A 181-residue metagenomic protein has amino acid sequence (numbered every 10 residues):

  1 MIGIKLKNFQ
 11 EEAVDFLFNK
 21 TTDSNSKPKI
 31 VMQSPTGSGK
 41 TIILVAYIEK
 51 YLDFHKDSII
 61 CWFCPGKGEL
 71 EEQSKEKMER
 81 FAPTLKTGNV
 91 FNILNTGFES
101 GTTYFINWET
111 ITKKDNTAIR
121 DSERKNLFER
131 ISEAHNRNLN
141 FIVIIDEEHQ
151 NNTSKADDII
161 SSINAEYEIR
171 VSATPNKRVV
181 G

Functional and structural regions predicted by a protein language model:
M1-Q33: Conserved pre-motif I regulatory segment
N25-S26, K56-D57, F98-S100, R137-L139 (+1 more regions): Short loop/turn elements that form and flank the Walker-type P-loop nucleotide-binding site in RecA-like NTPase cores
K29-V31, I59-C61, T102-T103, I142: Residue-level preference for the first positions of well-ordered beta-strands
S34-P35, P65: P-loop (Walker A) phosphate-binding loop of NTP-binding proteins
T36-S38, S172: Conserved phosphate-coupling serine/threonine residues in phosphotransfer and NTP-handling enzymes
T41-A46, F54-A82, E109-T110: Conserved Walker A/P-loop ATP-binding site and its immediately adjacent core in helicase/helicase-like ATPase domains
L44, E49, I111-G181: Signature of the SF2 helicase/ATPase Hel1-core->accessory helical subdomain module
F81-K125: Inter-Walker segment of RecA-like/P-loop motor cores
